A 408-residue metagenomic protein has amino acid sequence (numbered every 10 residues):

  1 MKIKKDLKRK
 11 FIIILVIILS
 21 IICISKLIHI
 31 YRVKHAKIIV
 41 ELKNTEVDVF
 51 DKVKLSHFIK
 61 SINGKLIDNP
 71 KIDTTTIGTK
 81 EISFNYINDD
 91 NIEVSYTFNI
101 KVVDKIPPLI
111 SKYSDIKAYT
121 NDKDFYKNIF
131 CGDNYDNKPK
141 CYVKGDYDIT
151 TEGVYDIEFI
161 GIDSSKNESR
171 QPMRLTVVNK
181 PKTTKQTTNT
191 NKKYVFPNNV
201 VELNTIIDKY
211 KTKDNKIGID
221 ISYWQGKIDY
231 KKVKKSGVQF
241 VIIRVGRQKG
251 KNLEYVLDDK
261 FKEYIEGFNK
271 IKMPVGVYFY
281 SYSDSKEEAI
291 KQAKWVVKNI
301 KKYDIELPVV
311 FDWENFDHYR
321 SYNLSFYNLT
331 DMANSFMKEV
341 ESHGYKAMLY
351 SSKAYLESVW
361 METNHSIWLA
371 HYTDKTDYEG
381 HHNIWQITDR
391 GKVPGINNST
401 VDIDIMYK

Functional and structural regions predicted by a protein language model:
K2-L19, L27: N-terminal Sec-pathway targeting helices
H29-G64, D104-D136, T183: Solvent-exposed, low-complexity, repeat-rich "mucin-like" stalks and linkers
I62-Y96, D136-V177: Serine/threonine-rich, repeat-prone extracellular segments and beta-strand-based repeat modules of secreted/surface
I100-D104, L175-P181: Interdomain boundary/hinge segments at the C-termini of tandem beta-sandwich modules
K185-G218, T363-K408: Functionally critical loop-and-helix segments that line ligand-binding/catalytic clefts of soluble enzyme domains
K211-S236, I242-S335, E341-H343: Substrate-binding cleft of extracellular glycoside hydrolase catalytic domains
V297-F311, N315, V359-H381: Structural recognition of alpha->loop->beta junctions
V340, G344-E357: Aromatic-lined carbohydrate-recognition surfaces of secreted/lumenal glycan-active proteins
